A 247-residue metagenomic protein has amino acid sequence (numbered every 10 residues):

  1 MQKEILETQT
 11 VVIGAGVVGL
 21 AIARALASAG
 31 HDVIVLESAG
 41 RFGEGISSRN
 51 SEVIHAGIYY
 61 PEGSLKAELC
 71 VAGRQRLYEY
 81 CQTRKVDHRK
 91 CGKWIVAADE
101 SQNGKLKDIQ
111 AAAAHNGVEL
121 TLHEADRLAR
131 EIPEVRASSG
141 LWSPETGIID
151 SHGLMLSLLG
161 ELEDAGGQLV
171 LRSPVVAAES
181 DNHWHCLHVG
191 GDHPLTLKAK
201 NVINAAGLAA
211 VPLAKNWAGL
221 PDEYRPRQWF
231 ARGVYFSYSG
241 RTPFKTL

Functional and structural regions predicted by a protein language model:
M1-E7: A short, basic/flexible loop-to-alpha-helix module at the beginning of a structural domain
T8-V35: N-terminal Rossmann-like FAD-binding beta1-loop-alpha1 element of flavoenzymes
V18, R41, A209: Conserved Rossmann-like nucleotide-cofactor binding loop
A21, A178-L247: Flavin-dependent oxidoreductases
S28-R49: Glycine-rich FAD pyrophosphate-binding loop
E52-R127, A137: Dinucleotide-binding Rossmann-like beta1-alpha1 core, especially the glycine-rich loop that anchors the ADP
D87-A97, I109-Q110, L122, R127-A165 (+2 more regions): Helix-loop-beta segment of a Rossmann-like dinucleotide-binding subdomain
E163-V175: A conserved beta-strand/loop element that lines the FAD pocket in flavoprotein oxidoreductases
